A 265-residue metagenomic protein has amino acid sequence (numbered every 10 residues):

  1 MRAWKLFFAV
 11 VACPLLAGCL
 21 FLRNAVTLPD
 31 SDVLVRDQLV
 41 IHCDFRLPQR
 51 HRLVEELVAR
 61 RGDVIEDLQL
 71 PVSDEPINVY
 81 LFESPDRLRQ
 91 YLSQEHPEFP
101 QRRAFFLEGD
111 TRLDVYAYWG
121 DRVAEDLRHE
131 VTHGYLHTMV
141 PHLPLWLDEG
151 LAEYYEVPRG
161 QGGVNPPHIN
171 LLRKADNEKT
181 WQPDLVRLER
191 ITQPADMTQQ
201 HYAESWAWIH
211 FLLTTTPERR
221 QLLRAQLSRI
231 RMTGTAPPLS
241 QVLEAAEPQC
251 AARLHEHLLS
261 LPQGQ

Functional and structural regions predicted by a protein language model:
M1-V11: Bacterial N-terminal signal peptides that target proteins for export
R2, Q69-V72, Q199-Q200: A general structural signal for short secondary-structure junctions and capping/turn motifs
F7-F8, D74, P144, W208: Low-complexity, intrinsically disordered short peptide segments enriched in small/polar/basic residues
V11-A12, T215: Prokaryotic Sec-type signal peptides and long signal-anchor helices with extended Leu/Ile/Val-rich h-regions
R23-P144, T233-Q241: Juxtacatalytic substrate-recognition/specificity segment
Q94-Y118, M139-Q265: Acidic/His/Gly-enriched intrinsically disordered linker/tail segments that often contain short helix/coil "MoRF-like"
